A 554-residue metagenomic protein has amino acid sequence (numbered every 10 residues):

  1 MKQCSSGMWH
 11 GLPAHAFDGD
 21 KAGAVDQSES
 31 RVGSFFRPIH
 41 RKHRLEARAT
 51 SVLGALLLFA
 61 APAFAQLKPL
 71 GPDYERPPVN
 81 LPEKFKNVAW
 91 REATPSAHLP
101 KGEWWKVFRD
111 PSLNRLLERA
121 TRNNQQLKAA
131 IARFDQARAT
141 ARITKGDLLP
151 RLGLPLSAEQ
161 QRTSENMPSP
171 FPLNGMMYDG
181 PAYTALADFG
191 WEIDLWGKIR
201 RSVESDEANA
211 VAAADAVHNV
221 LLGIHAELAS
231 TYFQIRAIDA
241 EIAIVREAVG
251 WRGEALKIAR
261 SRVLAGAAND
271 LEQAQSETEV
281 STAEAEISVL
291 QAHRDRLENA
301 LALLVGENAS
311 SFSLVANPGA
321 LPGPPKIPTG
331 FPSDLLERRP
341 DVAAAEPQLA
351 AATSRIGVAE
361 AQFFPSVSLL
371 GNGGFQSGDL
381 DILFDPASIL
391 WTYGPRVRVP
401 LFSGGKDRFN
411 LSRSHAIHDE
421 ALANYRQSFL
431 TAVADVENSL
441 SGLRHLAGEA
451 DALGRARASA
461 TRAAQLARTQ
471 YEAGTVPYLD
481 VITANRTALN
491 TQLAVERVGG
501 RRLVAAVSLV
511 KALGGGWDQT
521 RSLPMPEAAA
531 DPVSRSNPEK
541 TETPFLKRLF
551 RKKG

Functional and structural regions predicted by a protein language model:
C4-A16, K21-D26, G33-R37, R44: Intrinsic, low-complexity polybasic segments
S51-P62: Bacterial N-terminal signal peptides
Q66, D73, G323, A494-G554: Acidic, low-complexity, intrinsically disordered peripheral segments
P72-P77, E103, R109-R119, K128-I131 (+7 more regions): Small/polar-residue-enriched beta-strand and adjacent coil segments characteristic of outer-membrane beta-barrel
K86-F108: Post-signal-peptide N-terminal segment of Sec-exported extracytoplasmic proteins
P95-P100, E247-G250, A267-N269, Q273 (+4 more regions): Short, solvent-exposed, mixed-charge loop/turn linkers that connect secondary-structure elements
A130-T144, V220, I224-E247, W251-S261 (+7 more regions): Amphipathic alpha-helical coiled-coil segments
L264-H293, T491-R497, R501: Repeat-solenoid scaffold signature
